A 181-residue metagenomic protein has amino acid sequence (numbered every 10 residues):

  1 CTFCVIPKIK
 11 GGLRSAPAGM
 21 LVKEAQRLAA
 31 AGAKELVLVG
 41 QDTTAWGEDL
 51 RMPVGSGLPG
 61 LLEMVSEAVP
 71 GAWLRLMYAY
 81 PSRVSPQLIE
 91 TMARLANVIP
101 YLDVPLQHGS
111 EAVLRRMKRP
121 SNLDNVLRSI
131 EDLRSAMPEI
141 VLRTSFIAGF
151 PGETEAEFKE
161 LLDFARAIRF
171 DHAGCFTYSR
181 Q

Functional and structural regions predicted by a protein language model:
C1-G19: Canonical Radical SAM [4Fe-4S] cluster-binding loop centered on the CxxxCxxC motif and its immediate flanking residues
V5-K8, G32, S145, R169 (+1 more regions): Conserved functional loop/turn residues at catalytic and ligand-binding sites
I9, Q41-T43, Y178: Short, ordered loop/turn segments at secondary-structure junctions
L13, P17-V22, Q26-V37: Small-residue (G/A/S/T)-rich helix-start motifs and N-terminal tracts that mark the onset
A30-F158: Conserved SAM/AdoMet-binding glycine-rich loop
A136, E155-Q181: C-terminal, non-catalytic macromolecule-binding modules
